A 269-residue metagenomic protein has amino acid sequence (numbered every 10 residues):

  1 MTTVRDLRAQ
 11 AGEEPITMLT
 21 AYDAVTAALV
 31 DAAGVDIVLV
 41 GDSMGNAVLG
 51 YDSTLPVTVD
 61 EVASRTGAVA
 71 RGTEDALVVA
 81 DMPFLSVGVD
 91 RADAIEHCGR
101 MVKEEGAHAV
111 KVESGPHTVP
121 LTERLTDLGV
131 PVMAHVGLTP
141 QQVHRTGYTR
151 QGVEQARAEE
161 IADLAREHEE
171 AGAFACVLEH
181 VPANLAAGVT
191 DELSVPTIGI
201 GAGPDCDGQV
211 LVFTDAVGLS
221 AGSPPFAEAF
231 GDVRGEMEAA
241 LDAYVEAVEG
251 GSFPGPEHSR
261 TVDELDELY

Functional and structural regions predicted by a protein language model:
M1-L55, V59-P224, E228, G235-Y269: Alpha/beta enzyme core
